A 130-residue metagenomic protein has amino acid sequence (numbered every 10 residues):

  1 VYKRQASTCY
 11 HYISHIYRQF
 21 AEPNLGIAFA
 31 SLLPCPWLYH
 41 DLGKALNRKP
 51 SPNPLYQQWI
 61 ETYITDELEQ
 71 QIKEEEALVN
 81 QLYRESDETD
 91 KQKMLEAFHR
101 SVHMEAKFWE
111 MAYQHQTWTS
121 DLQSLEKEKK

Functional and structural regions predicted by a protein language model:
V1-Y2: Short, small-residue-biased leader/transition segments that mark boundaries at the very start of proteins
C9-A28, Y56-W59, S86-K91: Acidic/His metal-coordination segments adjacent to aromatic residues that form catalytic metal sites in metalloenzymes
Y10-I16, P36-L38, K44, Q123-S124: Aromatic-enriched hydrophobic runs in primary sequence
F20, N24, G43-P50, W109-Q116: Long, hydrophobic, amphipathic alpha-helical segments used as structural scaffolds
I27, N47, S86, Q116 (+1 more regions): Secondary-structure transition/capping residues
L32-K107: An amphipathic alpha-helical core segment
M94-K130: Acidic, carboxylate-rich catalytic segments that either coordinate divalent cations
